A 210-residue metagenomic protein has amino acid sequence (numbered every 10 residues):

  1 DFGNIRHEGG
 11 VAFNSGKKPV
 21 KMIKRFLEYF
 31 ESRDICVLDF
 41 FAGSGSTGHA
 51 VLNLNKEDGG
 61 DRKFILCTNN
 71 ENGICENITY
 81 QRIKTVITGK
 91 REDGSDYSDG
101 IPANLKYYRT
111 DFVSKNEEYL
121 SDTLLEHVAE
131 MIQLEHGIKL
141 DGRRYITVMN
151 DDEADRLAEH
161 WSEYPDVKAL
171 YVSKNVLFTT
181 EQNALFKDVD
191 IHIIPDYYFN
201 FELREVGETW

Functional and structural regions predicted by a protein language model:
D1-G3, F13, V20-C36, K56-W210: Accessory, often C-terminal, charged low-complexity segments
E8: ATP-dependent phospho-/nucleotidyl transfer catalytic cores
K18-K21, G43: Short, glycine/acidic-rich beta->alpha junctions
I35-L54: A phosphate-binding catalytic loop at a beta-strand-loop-alpha-helix junction that coordinates phosphoryl groups
